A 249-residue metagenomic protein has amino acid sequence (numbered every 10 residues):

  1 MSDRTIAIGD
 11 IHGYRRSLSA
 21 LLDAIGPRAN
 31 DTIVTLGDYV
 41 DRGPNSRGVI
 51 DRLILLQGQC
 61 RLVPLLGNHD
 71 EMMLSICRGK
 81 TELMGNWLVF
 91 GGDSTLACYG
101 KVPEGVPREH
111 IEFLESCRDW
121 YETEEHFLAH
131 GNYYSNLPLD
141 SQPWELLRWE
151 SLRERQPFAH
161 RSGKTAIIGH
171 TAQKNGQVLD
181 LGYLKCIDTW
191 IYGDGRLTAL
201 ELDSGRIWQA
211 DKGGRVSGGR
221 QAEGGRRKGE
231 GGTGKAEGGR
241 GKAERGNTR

Functional and structural regions predicted by a protein language model:
M1-R52: N-terminal active-site segment of His-dependent metallophosphoesterases
R4-H12, H126-N132, K185-I187: Active-site-proximal beta-strand elements of phosphoester/diester hydrolases
A7, I33-T35, P64-L65, F127 (+2 more regions): Residue-level marker for buried hydrophobic side chains located in beta-strands that build the well-ordered beta-sheet
D10, D38, L53, G67-N68 (+6 more regions): Divalent metal-coordination and catalytic microenvironments
H12-R16, D41-P44, D70-L74, S135-N136 (+2 more regions): Active-site environment of divalent metal-dependent phosphoester hydrolases
R42-E122, W149-P157: Active-site neighborhood of divalent metal-dependent phosphoester bond hydrolases
W144-D211: Conserved beta-sheet core of the metallophosphoesterase superfamily
R220-R245: Arg/Gly-rich low-complexity intrinsically disordered repeat tracts
